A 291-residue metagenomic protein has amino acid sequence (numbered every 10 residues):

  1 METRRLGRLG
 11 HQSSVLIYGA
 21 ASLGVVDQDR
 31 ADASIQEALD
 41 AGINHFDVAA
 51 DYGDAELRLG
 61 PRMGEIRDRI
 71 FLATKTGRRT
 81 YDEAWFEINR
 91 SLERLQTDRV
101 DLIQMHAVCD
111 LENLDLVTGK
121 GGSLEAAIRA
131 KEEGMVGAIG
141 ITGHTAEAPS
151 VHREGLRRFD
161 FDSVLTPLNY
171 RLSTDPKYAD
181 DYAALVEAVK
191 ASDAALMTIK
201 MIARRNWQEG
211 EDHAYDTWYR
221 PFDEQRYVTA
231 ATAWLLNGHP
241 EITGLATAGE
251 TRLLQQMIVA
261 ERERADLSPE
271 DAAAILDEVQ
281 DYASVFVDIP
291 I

Functional and structural regions predicted by a protein language model:
M1-I70, A126: N-terminal binding-site loop/beta-alpha segment at the start of enzyme catalytic domains that lines or forms
L6, Y18, F46, L59 (+8 more regions): Conserved, mostly hydrophobic/aromatic
G7-G10, D40, L59-D68, N89-D98 (+3 more regions): Acidic (Asp/Glu)-rich catalytic clusters
S14-V15, R67-I70, D98-L102, G137-A138: Short acidic capping loops at alpha-helix termini that bridge into adjacent secondary structure
V26-A38, Y81-Q96, A146-L156, R226-W234: Short, acidic/polar
D54, V108-I291: Beta/alpha (TIM)-barrel catalytic core signal, keyed to glycine-rich beta->alpha loops juxtaposed to Asp/Glu that bind
R69-T80, L102-H106, T166-Y170: A short, structured active-site edge motif that brings together acidic residues
L92-D115: Active-site groove signature of glycoside hydrolases
